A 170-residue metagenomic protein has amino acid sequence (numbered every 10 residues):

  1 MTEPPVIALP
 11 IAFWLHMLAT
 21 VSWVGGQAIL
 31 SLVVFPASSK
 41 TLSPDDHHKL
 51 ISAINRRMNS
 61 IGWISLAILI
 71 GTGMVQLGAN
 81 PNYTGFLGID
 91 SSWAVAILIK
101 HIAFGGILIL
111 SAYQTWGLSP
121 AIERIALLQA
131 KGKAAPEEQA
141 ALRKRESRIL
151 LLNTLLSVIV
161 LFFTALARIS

Functional and structural regions predicted by a protein language model:
M1-S170: Polytopic transmembrane helical bundles with strong interfacial aromatic enrichment
